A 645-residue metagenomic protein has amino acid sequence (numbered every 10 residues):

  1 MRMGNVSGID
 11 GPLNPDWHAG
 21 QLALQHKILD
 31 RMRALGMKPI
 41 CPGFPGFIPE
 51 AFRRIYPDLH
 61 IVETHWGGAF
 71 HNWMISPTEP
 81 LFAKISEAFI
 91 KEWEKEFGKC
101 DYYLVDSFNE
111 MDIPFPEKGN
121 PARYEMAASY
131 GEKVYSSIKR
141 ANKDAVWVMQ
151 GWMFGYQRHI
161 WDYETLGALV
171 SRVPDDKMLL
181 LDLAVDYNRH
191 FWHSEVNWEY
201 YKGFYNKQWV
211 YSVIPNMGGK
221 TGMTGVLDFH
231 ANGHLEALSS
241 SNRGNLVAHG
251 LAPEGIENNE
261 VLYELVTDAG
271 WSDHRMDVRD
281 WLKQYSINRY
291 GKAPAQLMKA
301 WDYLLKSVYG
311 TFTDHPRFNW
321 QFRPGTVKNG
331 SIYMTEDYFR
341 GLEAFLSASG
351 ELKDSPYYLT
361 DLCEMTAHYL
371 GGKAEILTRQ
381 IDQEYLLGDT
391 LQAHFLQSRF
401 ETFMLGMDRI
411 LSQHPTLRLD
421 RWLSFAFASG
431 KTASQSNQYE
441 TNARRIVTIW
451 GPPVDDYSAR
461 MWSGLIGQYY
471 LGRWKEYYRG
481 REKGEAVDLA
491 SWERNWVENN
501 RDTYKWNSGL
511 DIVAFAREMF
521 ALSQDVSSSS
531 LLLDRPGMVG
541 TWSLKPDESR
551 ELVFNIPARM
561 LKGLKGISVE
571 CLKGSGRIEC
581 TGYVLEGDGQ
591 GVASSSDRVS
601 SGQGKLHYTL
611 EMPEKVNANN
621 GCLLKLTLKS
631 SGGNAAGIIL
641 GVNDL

Functional and structural regions predicted by a protein language model:
M1-L305, R323-I332, F339, L386-L405 (+1 more regions): Catalytic-core regions of glycoside hydrolase
P12, K27, A34-L35, K91 (+6 more regions): Mature N-terminal, pre-catalytic/accessory segment of carbohydrate-active enzymes
V308-T311, H315-K353: C-terminal functional modules
G540-R550, S595-H607, S630-G632: Extracellular beta-rich ligand/substrate-recognition surface
S549-R559, K605-V616: Beta-sandwich interaction modules
A558-S568, V616-L628: Noncatalytic modules at the cell exterior or secretory-pathway interfaces, chiefly beta-strand-rich lectin/adhesion
V569-S575, T627-G633: Short beta-strand-plus-loop segments that form exposed binding edges in beta-rich domains
G576-G591, G621-L623, N634-L645: Exposed low-complexity, polar/acidic, P/S/T/G-rich flexible segments that act as propeptides, protease-susceptible
